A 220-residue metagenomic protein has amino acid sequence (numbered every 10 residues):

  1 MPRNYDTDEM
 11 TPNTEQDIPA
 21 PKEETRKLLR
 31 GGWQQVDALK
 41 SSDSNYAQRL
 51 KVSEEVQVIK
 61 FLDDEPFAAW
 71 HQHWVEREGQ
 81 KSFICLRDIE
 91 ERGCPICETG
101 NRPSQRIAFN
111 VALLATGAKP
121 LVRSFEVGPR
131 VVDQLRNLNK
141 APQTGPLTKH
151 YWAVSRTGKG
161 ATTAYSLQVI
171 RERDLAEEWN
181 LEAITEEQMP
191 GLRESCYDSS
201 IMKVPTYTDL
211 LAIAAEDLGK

Functional and structural regions predicted by a protein language model:
M1-T144, E187-K220: OB-fold ssDNA-binding interfaces and closely related basic DNA-contact patches used across DNA replication/repair
H71, L135, G145, T162-A164 (+1 more regions): Generic marker of "main functional regions" within proteins
R106-A108, Y151, A164: Broad gene-expression machinery/nucleic-acid interaction feature
V111-L113, V154-R156, V169: Hydrophobic side chains in beta-strands
V127, T157-T185: OB-fold/S1-family single-stranded nucleic acid-binding modules
T144-A161: Elongated alpha-helical scaffolds
